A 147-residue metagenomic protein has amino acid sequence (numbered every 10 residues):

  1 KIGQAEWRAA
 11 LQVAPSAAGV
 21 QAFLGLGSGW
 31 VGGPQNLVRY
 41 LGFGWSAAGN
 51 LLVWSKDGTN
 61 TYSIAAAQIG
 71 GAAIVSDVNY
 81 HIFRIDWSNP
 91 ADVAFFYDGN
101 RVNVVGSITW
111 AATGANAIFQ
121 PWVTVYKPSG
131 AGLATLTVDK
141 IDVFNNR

Functional and structural regions predicted by a protein language model:
K1-L52: Secretory/extracellular carbohydrate-interaction modules and structurally similar beta-sandwich "look-alikes"
A5-W7, V78-S88, V93-F95: Short tryptophan-centered beta-strand motifs in secreted/extracellular beta-sheet-rich domains of glycan-recognition
A9-V13, W87-N89, V125-K127: Short beta-strand segments enriched in hydrophobic/aromatic residues within well-folded beta-rich domains
S46, I74-V78, S88, G114 (+1 more regions): Surface-exposed coil/turn segments at beta-strand junctions on protein surfaces, enriched
D57-I82: Short, aromatic/His-centered strand-loop micro-motif at the edge of beta-sheets
T61, V102-N103: Short, isolated positions in well-ordered beta-strands
Y97-N100: Short strand-turn-strand beta-turns centered on an Asx-Gly dipeptide
W110-R147: Ligand-recognition surfaces built from glycine- and aromatic
